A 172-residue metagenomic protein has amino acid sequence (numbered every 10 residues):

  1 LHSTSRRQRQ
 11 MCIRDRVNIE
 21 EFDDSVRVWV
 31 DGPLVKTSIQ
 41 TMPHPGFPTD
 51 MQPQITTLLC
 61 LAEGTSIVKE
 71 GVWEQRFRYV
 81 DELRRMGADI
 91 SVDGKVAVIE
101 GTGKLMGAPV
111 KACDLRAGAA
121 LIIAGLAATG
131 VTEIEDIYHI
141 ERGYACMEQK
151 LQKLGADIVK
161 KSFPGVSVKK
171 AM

Functional and structural regions predicted by a protein language model:
L1-I13: Single conserved hydrophobic/aromatic residue that forms the stacking wall/gate of nucleotide- or nucleobase-binding
Q10, R14, E20, P45-S66 (+6 more regions): Proline/glycine-anchored alpha-helix kink/cap motifs
I19, G32-T41, G103-K111: Short, charged/polar, Gly/Pro-enriched secondary-structure boundary elements
D24-S25, D31, M42-H44, C60-A62 (+1 more regions): Histidine- and/or cysteine-centered catalytic micro-motif in compact active-site loops
D24-S25, W73, K95-V96, I137-H139 (+1 more regions): Short, ordered loop/turn segments at secondary-structure junctions
S25-W29, V96-E100, V168: Minor-groove-contacting beta-hairpin "wing" of winged helix-turn-helix DNA-binding domains
T41-G46, K69-V72, A108-K111, E133-E141: Short, recurring structural edge motifs at helix starts
A128, Y138-R142, D157, P164-S167: A short, acidic, flexible beta-alpha connecting loop/helix-capping segment that sits on the rim of active
